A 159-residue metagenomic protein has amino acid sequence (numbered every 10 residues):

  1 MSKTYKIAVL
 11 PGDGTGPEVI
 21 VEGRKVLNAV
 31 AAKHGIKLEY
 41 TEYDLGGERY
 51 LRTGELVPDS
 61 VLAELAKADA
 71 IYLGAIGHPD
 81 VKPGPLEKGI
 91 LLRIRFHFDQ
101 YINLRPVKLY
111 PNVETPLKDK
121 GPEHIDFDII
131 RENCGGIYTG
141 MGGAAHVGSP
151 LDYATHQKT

Functional and structural regions predicted by a protein language model:
S2-G14, A32, K37, G47-T159: Anion-binding alpha/beta catalytic cores of soluble intermediary-metabolism enzymes, centered on
T15-I20: Short N-terminal binding/cap micro-motifs at the start of the first secondary-structure element
E22, V26, I90-R93: Alpha-helical scaffold elements adjacent to nucleotide-binding pockets in ATP/GTP-utilizing enzyme cores
R24-H34: Short catalytic helix/loop segments, enriched in acidic residues and glycine and frequently bearing histidine
E42-D44: Residue-level recognition of beta-strand->loop/alpha-helix junctions
